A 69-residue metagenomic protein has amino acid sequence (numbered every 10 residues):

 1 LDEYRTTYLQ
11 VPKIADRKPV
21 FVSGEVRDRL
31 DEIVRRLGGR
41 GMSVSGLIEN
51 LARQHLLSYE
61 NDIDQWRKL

Functional and structural regions predicted by a protein language model:
L1-D16, G24-D28: A detector of short terminal or domain-flanking linear segments
I14, G39-R40: Helix-turn-helix/winged-helix DNA-binding modules
P19, D31-L37: Conserved interaction-surface patches within small, structured recognition/assembly domains
R29-D31, N50: Mixed-charge (polyampholyte) low-complexity IDRs
R40-Q65: Short, basic amphipathic alpha-helical segments that act as recognition/interaction helices in nucleic-acid-binding
K68-L69: Short, highly charged C-terminal tails/helix-capping segments
